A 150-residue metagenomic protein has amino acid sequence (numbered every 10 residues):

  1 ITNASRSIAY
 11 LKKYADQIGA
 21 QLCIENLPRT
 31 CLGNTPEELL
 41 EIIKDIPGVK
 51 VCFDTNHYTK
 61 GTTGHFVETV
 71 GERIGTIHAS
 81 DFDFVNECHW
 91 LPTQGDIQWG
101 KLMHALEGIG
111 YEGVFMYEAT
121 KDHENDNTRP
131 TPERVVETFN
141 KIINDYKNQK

Functional and structural regions predicted by a protein language model:
I1, Y14-D16, T76-D81, F115-M116 (+1 more regions): Short amphipathic alpha-helical segments, especially helix-boundary/capping motifs
I1-K50, K60: Active-site acidic/histidine proton-transfer and metal-coordination neighborhood in alpha/beta enzyme cores
N3-S7, G95-Q98, T131-T138: Soluble or luminal CAZymes and related metallo-dependent hydrolases
S5, A9-K12, D16, L40 (+4 more regions): A structural alpha-helix within SAM-dependent methyltransferase catalytic domains
Y10-L22, I46, A105-E112, I142-Q149: A structural motif corresponding to the C-terminal end of an alpha-helix and its immediate exit/capping segment
L22-I24, V49-F53, G75-A79, G113-E118: Hydrophobic faces of well-ordered beta-strands that scaffold small-molecule active sites in alpha/beta enzyme cores
G33-L40, H57-E112, T120-P130: Gly/Pro-rich active-site loop or hairpin
D126-K150: C-terminal helical cap(s) of enzyme catalytic domains, especially alpha/beta-barrels
